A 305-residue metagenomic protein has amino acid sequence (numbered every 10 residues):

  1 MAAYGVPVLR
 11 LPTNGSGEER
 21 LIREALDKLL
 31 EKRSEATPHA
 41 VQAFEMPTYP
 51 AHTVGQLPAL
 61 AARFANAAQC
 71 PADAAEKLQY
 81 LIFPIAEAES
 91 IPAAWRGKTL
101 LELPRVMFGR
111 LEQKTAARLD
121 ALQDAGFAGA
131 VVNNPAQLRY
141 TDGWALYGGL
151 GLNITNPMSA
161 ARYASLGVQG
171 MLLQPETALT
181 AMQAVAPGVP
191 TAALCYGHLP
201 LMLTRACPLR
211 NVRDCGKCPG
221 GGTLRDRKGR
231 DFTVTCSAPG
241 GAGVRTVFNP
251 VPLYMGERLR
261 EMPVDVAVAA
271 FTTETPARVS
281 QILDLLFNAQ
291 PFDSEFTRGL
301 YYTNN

Functional and structural regions predicted by a protein language model:
M1-R162, L166-N305: Active-site pocket-lining/capping segments in soluble small-molecule metabolic enzymes
